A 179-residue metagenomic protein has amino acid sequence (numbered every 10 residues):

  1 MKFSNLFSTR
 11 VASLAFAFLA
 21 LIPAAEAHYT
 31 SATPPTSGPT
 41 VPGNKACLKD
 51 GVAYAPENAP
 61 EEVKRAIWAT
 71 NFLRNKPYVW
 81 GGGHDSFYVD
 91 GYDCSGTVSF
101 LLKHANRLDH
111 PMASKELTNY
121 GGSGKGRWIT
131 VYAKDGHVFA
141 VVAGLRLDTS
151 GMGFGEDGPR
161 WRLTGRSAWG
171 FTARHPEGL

Functional and structural regions predicted by a protein language model:
K2, F16, L21-Y78, G153-L179: Intrinsically disordered, low-complexity, Pro/Ser/Thr/Asn/Gly/Ala-rich spacer/linker segments adjacent to signal
K2-L14: Bacterial N-terminal signal peptides that target proteins for export
F16, F87-Y88, M112: Residues at secondary-structure transition points
L48-V52, G81-S86, K115-Y120: Short linear capping/connector segments at secondary-structure termini
P56, K64-I67, S99, H104-L179: ...with weaker cross-activation on analogous glycine-rich loops/strands in unrelated enzymes
L73-G91: Active-site nucleophile-His-acid catalytic modules used for acyl/amide transfer and hydrolysis across diverse enzymes
S86-A105: Active-site nucleophilic cysteine motif
